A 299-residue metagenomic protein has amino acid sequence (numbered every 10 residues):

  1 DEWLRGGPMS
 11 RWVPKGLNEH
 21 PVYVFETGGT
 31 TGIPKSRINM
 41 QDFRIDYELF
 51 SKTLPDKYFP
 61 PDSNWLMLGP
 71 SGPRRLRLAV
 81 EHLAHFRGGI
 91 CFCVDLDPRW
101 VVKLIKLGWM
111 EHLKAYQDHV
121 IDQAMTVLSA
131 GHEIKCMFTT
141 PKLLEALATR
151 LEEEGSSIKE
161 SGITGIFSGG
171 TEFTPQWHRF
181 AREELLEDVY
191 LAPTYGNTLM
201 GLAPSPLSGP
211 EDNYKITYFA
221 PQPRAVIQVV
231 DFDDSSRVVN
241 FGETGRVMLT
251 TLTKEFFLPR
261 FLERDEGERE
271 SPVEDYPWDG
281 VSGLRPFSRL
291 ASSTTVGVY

Functional and structural regions predicted by a protein language model:
D1-N64, G69-P73, V298: Nucleotide 5′-phosphate-binding alpha/beta core
V24, V80-E81, H178: Generic structural marker for isolated residues within well-ordered, non-membrane alpha-helices of soluble domains
S36-E48, H85-K106: Short N-terminal secondary-structure initiator segments
D42-Y47, L76, Y116-Q117, T139-T140: Phosphate/oxyanion-binding active-site loops and adjacent basic polyanion-contact surfaces
S51-P55, E81, R182: Short, well-ordered alpha-helical packing segments
D56-P98: Conserved AMP-binding loop of ANL adenylate-forming enzymes
I90-Y299: Active-site glycine/GP-rich loop and adjacent strand/helix microenvironment that borders small-molecule binding pockets
